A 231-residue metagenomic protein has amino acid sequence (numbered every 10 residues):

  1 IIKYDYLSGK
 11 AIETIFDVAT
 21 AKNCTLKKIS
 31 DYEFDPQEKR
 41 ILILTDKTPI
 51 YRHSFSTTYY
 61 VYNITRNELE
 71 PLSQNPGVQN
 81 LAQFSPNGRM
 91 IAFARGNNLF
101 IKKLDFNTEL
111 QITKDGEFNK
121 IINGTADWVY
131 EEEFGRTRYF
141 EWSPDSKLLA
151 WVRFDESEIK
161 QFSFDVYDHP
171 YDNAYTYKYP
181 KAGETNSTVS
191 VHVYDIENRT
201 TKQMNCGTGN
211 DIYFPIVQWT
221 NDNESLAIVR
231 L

Functional and structural regions predicted by a protein language model:
I1-L231: Beta-propeller folds
